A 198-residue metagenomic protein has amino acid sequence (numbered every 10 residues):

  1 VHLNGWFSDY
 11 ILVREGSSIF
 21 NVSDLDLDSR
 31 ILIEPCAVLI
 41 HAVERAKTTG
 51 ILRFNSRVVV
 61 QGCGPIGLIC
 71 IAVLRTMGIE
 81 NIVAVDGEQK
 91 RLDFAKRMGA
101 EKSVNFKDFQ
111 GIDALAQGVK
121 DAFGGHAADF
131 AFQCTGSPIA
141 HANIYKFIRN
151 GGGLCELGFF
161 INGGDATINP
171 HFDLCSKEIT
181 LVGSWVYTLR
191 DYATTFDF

Functional and structural regions predicted by a protein language model:
V1-Q61: NAD(P)H dinucleotide-binding glycine-rich loop of Rossmann-like/cofactor-binding domains, especially the beta1-alpha1
W6, G87-F94, G163-H171: Short, glycine/polar-rich helix-capping loops at beta-to-alpha or helix-loop-helix junctions that flank or form
V38, I66, L74: Hydrophobic/small residue at the entry helix of a nucleotide-binding pocket
R57, G152-L154, T180: Short glycine-centered segments of the SAM/dcSAM-binding site in methyltransferase folds
V60-C63, R75-N143: Adenosine-nucleotide cofactor-binding segment
I112-Q117, G125, N162-F198: C-terminal substrate-binding/catalytic core of Rossmann-like NAD(P)-dependent dehydrogenases/reductases
I148-N150: Helix-to-beta-strand junctions that scaffold the AdoMet/dcAdoMet cofactor pocket in Class I SAM-dependent enzymes
L157-G158: Acidic carboxylate diad motif detector
